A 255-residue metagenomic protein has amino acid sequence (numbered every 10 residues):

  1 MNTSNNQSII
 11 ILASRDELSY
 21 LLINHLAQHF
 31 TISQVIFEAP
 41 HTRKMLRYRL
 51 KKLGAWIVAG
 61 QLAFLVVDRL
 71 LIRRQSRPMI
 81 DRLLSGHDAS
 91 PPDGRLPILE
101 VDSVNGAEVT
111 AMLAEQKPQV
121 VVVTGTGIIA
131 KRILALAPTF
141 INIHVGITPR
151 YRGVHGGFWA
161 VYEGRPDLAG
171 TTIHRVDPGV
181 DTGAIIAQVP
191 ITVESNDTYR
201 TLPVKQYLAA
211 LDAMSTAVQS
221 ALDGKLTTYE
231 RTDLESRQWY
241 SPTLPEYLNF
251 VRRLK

Functional and structural regions predicted by a protein language model:
M1-K255: One-carbon transfer enzymes
